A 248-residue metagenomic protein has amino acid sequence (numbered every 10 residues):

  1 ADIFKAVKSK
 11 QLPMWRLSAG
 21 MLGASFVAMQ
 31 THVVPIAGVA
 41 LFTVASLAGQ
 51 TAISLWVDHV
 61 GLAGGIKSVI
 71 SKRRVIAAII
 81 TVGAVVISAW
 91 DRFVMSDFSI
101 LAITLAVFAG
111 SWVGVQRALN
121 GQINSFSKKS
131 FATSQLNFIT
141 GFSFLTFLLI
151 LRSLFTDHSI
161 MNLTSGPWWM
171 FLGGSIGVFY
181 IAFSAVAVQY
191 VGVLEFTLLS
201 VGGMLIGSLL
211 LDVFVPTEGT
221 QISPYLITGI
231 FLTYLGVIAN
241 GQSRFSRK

Functional and structural regions predicted by a protein language model:
A1-S18, H59-I79, F93-F98, Q122-Q135 (+5 more regions): Membrane-interface interhelical linkers
D2-L41, S46, V86-I87, S175-V191: Specific transmembrane alpha-helical segments of multi-pass solute transporters/efflux pumps, especially DMT/EamA
L17-A28, R73-S88, A106, S134-F144 (+1 more regions): Small-residue-rich segments of transmembrane alpha-helices in multi-pass membrane proteins, especially helix faces
S25, M29, R73-I79, G83 (+4 more regions): Glycine-/small-residue-enriched transmembrane alpha-helix faces in small-molecule transporters and effluxers
H32-Q50, L55-I76: Membrane-interface helix-loop-helix junctions at boundaries between adjacent transmembrane segments
V34-A52, D97-W112, M161-G177, P224-F231: Structural signature of hydrophobic alpha-helical transmembrane segments
A40-G49, F126, S130-T140, V178-D212: Helix-helix packing/entry segments at the starts of transmembrane helices
V85-R92, V201-K248: C-terminal-most transmembrane helix of multi-pass membrane proteins
